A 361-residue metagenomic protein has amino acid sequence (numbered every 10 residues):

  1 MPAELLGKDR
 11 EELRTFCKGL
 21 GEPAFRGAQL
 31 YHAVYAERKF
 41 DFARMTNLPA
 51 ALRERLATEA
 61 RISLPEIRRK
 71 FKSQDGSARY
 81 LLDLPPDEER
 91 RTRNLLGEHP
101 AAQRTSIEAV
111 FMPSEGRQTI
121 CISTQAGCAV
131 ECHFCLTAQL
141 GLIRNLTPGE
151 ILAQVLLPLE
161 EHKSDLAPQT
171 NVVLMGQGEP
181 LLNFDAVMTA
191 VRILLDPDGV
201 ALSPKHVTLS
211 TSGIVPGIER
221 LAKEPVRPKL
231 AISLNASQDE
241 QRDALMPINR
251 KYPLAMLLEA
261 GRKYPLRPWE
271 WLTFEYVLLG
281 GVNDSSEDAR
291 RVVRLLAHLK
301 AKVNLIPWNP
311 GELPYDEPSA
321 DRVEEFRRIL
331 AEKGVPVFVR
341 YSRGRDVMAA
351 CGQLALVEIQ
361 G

Functional and structural regions predicted by a protein language model:
M1-I107, R262-E270, Y276-G361: Auxiliary Fe-S-binding modules of radical SAM enzymes
E37, G116, T137-L142, Q238-D239 (+1 more regions): A short, flexible beta-alpha/helix-coil linker loop
K72, P85, M112-S114, K163 (+1 more regions): Short polar/acidic secondary-structure junctions
S73, S123-T124, S210, S233: Short linear Ser/Thr-Pro motifs
A78, I107, Q118-I120, V130 (+1 more regions): Generic beta-strand structural signal
P113-E150, L156-L159: Canonical Radical SAM [4Fe-4S] cluster-binding loop centered on the CxxxCxxC motif and its immediate flanking residues
L159-F338: Conserved AdoMet/S-adenosylmethionine-binding subsite of the radical SAM
